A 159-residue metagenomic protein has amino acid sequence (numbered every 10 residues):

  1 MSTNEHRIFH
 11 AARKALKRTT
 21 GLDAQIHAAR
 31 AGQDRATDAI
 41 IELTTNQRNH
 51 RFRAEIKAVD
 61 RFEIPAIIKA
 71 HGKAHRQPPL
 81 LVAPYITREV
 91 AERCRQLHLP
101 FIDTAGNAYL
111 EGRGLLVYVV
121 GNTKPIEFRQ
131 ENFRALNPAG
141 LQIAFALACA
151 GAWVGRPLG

Functional and structural regions predicted by a protein language model:
M1-Q33: Acidic-basic catalytic patches of nuclease active cores, encompassing PD-(D/E)XK and other metal-cofactor nuclease
R35-A74, P79-V82: Conserved catalytic cores of phosphodiester-cleaving nucleases, focusing on short active-site segments
H75, L97-H98: Short, structured coil segments at secondary-structure junctions
P78-V90, R95: Amphipathic, heptad-repeat alpha-helical coiled-coil/stalk segments that mediate oligomerization, tethering
H98-Y109: Charged, structured surface patches that assemble and position nucleic-acid processing machinery
G114-I143: Short alpha-helical segments that sit at the start of domains
Q142-A150: Short amphipathic alpha-helical elements of helix-turn-helix/winged-helix folds
A152-G159: Short acidic, hydrophobic short linear motifs in intrinsically disordered regions
